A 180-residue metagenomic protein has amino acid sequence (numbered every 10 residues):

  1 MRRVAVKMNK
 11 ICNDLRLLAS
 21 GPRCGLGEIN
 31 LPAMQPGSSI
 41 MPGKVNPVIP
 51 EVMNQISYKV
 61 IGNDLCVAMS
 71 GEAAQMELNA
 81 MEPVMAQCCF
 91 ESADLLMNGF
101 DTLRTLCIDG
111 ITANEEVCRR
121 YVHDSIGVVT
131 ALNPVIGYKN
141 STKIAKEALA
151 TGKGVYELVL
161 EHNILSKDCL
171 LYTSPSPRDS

Functional and structural regions predicted by a protein language model:
M1-V4, S39-P47, Q75-C89, A93 (+4 more regions): Hydrophobic alpha-helical scaffolding
M1-V67: Internal glycine-rich alpha/beta core junctions
I29-G37, M69-N79, V122-I126, G152: Short acidic (Asp/Glu) and glycine-rich catalytic loops that position anionic groups and cofactors
K59-V122: Long, amphipathic alpha-helical stalk/connector segments used for oligomerization, subunit docking, or mechanical
V129-A145: C-terminal accessory/binding modules appended to enzymatic or scaffolding proteins
K143-L171: Charged substrate- and nucleic-acid-binding regions of tRNA-handling and nucleotidyl-transfer enzymes, centered on
Y172-D179: Conserved small/polar residues in nucleotide/adenosyl-binding loops
